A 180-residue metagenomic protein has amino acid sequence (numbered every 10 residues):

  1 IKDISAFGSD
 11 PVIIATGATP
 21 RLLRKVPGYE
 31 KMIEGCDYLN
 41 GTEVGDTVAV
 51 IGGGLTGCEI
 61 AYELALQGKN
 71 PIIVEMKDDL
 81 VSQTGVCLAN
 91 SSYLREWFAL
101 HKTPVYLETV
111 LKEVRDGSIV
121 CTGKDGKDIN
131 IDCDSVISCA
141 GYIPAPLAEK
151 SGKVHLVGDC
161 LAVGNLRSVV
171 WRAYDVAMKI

Functional and structural regions predicted by a protein language model:
I1, A99-L111: A conserved beta-strand/loop element that lines the FAD pocket in flavoprotein oxidoreductases
I1-S5, P11, A15-K25, C36-G85 (+2 more regions): Rossmann-like dinucleotide/flavin-binding elements
K25-G28, R95-K102, K150-S151: Short, conserved catalytic or adaptor-binding loops enriched in Gly and charged residues
Y29, T42-V48, E108, D116: Phosphate-coordination loops involved in phosphoryl transfer and adenosine-cofactor binding
I33, P104-Y106, H155: General small-molecule cofactor/ligand-binding pocket signal
L88-S92: Charged helix-capping and loop-helix junction motifs
L94-R95, V136: Acidic, Ser/Thr-rich peripheral helices and adjacent loops at domain boundaries
G117-T122: Short polybasic amphipathic segments
